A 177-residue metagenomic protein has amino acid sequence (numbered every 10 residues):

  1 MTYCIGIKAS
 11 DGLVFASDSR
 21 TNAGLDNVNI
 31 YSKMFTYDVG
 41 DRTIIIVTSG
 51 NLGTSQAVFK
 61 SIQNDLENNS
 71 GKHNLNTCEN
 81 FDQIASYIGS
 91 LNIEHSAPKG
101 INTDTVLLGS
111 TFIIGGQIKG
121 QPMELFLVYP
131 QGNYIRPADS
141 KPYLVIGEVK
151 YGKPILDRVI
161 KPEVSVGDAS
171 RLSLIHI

Functional and structural regions predicted by a protein language model:
M1-I175: N-terminal nucleophile
